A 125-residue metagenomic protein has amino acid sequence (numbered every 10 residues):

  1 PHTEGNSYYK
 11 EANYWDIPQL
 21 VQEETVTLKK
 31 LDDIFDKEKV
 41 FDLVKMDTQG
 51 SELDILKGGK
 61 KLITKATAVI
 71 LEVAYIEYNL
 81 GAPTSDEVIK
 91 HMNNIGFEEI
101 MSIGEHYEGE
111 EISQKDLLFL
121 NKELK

Functional and structural regions predicted by a protein language model:
P1-K29: Glycine-rich adenosyl-binding loop in Rossmann-like folds that engage adenosine-containing cofactors
I34-K125: Conserved acidic-Pro-Pro-aromatic motif
